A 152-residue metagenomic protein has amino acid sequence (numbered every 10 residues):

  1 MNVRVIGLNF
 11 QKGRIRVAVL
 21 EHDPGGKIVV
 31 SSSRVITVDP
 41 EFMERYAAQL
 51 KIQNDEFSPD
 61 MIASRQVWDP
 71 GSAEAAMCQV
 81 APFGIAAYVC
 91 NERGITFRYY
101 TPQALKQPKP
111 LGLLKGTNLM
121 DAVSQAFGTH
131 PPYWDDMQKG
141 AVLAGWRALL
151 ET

Functional and structural regions predicted by a protein language model:
M1-T152: Phosphate- and other anionic-substrate recognition elements at nucleic-acid/protein interfaces
